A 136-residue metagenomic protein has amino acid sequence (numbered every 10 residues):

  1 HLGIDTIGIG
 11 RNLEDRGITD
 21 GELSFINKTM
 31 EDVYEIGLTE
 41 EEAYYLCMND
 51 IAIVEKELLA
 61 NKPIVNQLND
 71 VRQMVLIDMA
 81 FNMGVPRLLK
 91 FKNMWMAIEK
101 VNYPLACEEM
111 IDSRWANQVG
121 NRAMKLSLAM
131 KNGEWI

Functional and structural regions predicted by a protein language model:
H1-V75, F81-N82, L88-K92, I98-I136: Acidic, aromatic-lined catalytic clefts of primarily extracellular/periplasmic carbohydrate-active enzymes that remodel
